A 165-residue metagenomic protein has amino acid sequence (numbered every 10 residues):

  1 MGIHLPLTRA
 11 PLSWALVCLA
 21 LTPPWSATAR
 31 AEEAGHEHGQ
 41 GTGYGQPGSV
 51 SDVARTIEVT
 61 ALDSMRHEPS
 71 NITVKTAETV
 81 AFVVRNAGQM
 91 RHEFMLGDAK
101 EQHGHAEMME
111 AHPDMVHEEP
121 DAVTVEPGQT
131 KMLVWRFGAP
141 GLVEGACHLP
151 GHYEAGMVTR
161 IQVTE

Functional and structural regions predicted by a protein language model:
M1-T8: N-terminal secretory signal peptides that target proteins for export/translocation
P11-P24: Bacterial N-terminal signal peptides
W25-A31: Sec/Tat signal peptide C-region and signal peptidase I cleavage site
E32-G39, E119-E165: Extracellular/periplasmic metallocenter environments
V50-T79: N-terminal edge beta-strand
V84-N86: Asparagine-centered strand-capping/turn motif at beta-strand->loop junctions
E93-G97: Beta-strand signatures of extracellular beta-sandwich domains
K100-A111: Short aromatic-acidic-glycine turn motif
